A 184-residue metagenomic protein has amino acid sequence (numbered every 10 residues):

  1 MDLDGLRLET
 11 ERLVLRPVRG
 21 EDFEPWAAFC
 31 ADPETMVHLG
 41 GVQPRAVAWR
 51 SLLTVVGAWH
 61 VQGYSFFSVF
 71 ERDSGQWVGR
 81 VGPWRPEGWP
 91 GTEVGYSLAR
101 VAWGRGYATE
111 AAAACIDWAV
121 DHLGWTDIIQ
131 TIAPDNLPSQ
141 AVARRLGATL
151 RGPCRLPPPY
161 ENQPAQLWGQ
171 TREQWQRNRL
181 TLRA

Functional and structural regions predicted by a protein language model:
M1-H38, L53, F66-A184: Acyl-donor (CoA/ACP) binding surface of acyl/acetyltransferases
P44-G63: Active-site rim helix/loop that mediates acceptor-substrate recognition in acyltransferases
